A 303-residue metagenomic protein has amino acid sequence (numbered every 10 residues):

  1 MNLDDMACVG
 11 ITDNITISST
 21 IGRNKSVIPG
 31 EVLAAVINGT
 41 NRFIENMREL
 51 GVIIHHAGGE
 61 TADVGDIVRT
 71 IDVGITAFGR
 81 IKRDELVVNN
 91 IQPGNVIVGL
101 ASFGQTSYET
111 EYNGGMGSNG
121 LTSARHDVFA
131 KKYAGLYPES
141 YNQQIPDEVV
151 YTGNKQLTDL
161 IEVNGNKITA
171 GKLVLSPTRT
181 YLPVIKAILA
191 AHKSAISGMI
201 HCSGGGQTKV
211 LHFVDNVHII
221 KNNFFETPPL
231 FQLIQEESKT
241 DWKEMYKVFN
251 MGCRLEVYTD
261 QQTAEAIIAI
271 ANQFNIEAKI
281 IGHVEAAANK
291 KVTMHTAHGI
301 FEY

Functional and structural regions predicted by a protein language model:
M1-Y303: Helix-biased detector of long, well-ordered alpha-helical tracts
